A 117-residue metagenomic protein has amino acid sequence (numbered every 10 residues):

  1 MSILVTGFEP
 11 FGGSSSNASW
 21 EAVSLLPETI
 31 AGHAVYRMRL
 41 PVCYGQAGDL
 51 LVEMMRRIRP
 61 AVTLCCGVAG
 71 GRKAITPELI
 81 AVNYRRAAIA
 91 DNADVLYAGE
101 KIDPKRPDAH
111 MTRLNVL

Functional and structural regions predicted by a protein language model:
M1-L117: N-terminal catalytic or cofactor-binding beta/alpha core of small enzyme domains
